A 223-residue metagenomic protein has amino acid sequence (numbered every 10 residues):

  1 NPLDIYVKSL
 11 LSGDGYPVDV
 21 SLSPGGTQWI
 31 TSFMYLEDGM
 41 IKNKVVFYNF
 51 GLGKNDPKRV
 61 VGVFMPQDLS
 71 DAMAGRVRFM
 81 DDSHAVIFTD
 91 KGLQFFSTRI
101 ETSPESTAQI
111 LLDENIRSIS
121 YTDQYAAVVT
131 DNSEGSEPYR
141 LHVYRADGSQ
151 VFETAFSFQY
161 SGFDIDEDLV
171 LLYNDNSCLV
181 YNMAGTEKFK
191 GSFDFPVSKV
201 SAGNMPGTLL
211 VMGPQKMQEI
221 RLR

Functional and structural regions predicted by a protein language model:
N1, G26-M40, R76-T89, L93-F95 (+3 more regions): Short beta-strand elements that form the blades of beta-propeller/WD-repeat-like and other beta-sheet-rich scaffold
N1-S12, N43-Q67, D90-L111, G135-F156 (+2 more regions): Surface-exposed loop/turn elements that mediate protein-protein interactions on large endomembrane-trafficking
V7-P17, P24-G26, L36-F47, V86: Polar alpha-helical coiled-coil and adjacent low-complexity
S12-P24, G62-D82, I110-Q124, A155-D168 (+1 more regions): Repeated scaffold domains used in trafficking and secretory/extracellular systems, primarily beta-propellers
P17, G26, E37, G51-K54 (+5 more regions): Residues that cap or initiate secondary-structure elements
